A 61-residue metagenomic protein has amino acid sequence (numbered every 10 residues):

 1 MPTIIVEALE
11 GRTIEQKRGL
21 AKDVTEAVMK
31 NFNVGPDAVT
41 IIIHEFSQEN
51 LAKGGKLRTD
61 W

Functional and structural regions predicted by a protein language model:
P2-W61: A domain-level signal for the structural core that forms small-molecule/cofactor-binding pockets and catalytic centers
